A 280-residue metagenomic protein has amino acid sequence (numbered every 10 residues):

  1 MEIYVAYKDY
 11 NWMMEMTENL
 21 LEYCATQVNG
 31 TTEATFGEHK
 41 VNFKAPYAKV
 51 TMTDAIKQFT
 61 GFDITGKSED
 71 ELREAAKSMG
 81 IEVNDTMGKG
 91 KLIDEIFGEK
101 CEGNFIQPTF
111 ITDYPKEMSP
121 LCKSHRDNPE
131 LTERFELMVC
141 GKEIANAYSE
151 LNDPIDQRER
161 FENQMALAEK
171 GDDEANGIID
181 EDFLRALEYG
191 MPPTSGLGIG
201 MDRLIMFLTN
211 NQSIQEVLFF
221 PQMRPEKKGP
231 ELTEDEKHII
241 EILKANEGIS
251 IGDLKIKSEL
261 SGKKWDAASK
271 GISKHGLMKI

Functional and structural regions predicted by a protein language model:
M1-Y23, P46-K228: A translation/RNA-centric and nucleic-acid-associated enzymatic feature enriched in Class II aminoacyl-tRNA synthetases
L20-Q27, I249, K257, H275: Conserved short hydrophobic interaction patches
E22-N29, A166, K244, E259: A general structural signal for alpha-helical elements within enzymatic catalytic domains
V28-K40: Short, glycine/acidic-rich hinge or "gate" loops at secondary-structure transitions that mediate conformational
G229-S258, A267-K270: Short amphipathic alpha-helical interface segments
K263: Key DNA-contact positions within bacterial/archaeal DNA-binding proteins
S273-I280: A short, conserved structural fragment
